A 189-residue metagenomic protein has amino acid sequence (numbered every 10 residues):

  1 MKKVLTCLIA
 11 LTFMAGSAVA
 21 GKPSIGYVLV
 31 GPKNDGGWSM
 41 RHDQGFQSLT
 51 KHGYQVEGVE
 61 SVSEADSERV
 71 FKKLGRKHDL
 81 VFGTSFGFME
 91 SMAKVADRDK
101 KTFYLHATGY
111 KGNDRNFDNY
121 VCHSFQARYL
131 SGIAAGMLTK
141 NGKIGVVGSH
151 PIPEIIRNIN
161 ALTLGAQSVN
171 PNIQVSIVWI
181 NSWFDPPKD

Functional and structural regions predicted by a protein language model:
V4-M14: Sec-dependent N-terminal signal peptides
G16-A20: Sec/Tat signal peptide C-region and signal peptidase I cleavage site
P23, D99-F103, P171: A short helix->loop->beta-strand "cap" motif at the edges of active sites that frequently abuts
G26-L49, E57-V70, F86, P151-R157: Extracytoplasmic "Venus flytrap"
F46, L130-I177: An alpha-beta-alpha
V56-G75, N181-D189: Structural motif
H78-F86, L105-A107: Periplasmic-binding protein-like
D97-V121: Flexible loop/hinge segments that line or gate small-molecule binding clefts
